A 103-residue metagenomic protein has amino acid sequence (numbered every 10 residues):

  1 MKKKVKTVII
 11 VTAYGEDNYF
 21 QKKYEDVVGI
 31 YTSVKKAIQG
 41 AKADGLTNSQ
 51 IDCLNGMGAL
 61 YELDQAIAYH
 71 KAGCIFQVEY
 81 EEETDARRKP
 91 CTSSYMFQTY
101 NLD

Functional and structural regions predicted by a protein language model:
M1-K3, T84-D85: Intrinsically disordered, low-complexity regions enriched in serine, threonine, proline and polar/charged residues
K2-V27: Short aromatic-glycine-(Arg/Gly/Cys) micro-motifs in beta-strand/loop hairpins
K3-T7, Y19, K36-A37, S49 (+2 more regions): N-terminal cationic leader/targeting segments used for protein routing and processing
V8-V11, V28, A37, V78 (+1 more regions): Hydrophobic beta-strand residues in large extracellular and virion-surface proteins
A13, S33, L102: Active-site donor-binding loop signature of nucleotide-sugar glycosyltransferases
A13-G15, G29, G40-A41, A66: Small side chains
Q21-N48: Short, flexible N-terminal segments of the mature chain
D44-D103: Short, mixed-charge low-complexity intrinsically disordered segments
